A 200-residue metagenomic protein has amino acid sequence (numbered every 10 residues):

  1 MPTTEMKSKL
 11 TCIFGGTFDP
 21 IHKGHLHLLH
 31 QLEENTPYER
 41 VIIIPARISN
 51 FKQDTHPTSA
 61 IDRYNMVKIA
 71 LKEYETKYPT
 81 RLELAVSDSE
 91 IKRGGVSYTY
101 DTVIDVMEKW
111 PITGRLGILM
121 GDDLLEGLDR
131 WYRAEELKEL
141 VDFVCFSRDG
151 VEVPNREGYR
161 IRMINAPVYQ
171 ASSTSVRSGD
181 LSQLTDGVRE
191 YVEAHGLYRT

Functional and structural regions predicted by a protein language model:
M1-T200: Nucleotidyltransferase catalytic core that binds NTPs
